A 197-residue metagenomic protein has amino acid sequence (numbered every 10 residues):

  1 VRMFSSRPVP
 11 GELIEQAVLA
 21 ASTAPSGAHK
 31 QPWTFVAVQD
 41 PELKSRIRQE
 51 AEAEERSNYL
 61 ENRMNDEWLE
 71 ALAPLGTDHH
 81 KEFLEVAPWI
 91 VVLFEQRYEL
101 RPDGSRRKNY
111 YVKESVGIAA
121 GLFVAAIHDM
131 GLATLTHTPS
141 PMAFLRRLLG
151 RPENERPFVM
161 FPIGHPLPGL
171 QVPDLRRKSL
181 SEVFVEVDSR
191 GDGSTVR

Functional and structural regions predicted by a protein language model:
V1, V159-R197: C-terminal helix-cap and adjacent tail motif
V1-R7: Generic N-terminal amphipathic, Lys/Arg-enriched alpha-helix
Q16-A21, R97-L148: Small-aliphatic-rich amphipathic alpha-helix that forms the alpha element of a beta-alpha
L19-S22, P74-H79, L145-R147, L170: Glycine-rich, charged/polar anion/phosphate-binding loops that engage phosphate groups from diverse ligands
S22-H29: Glycine-rich phosphate/pyrophosphate-binding beta-alpha loops
K30-P32, L84-P88, R156: Short connector loops at helix/strand junctions that flank enzyme active sites, especially segments positioning acidic
A37-V116: Glycine/small-residue-rich phosphate/adenosyl-binding loop
E55-M64, G150-P173: A glycine-rich helix N-cap at a beta->alpha junction
